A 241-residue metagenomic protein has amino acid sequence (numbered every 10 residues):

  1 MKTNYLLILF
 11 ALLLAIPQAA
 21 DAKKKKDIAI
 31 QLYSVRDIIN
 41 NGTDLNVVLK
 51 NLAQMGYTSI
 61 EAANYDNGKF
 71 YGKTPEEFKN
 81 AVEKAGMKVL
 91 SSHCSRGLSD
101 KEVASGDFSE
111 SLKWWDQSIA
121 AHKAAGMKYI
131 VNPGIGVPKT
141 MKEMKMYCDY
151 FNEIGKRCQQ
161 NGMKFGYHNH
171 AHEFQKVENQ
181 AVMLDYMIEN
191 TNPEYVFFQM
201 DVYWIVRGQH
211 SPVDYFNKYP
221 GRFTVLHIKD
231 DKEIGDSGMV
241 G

Functional and structural regions predicted by a protein language model:
M1-Y5: Positively charged n-region of N-terminal signal peptides that target proteins for export
L7, A20-K128: N-terminal pre-domain/capping segments
L7-A15: Bacterial N-terminal signal peptides
Y33-V35, A63-N67, C94-G97, I135-V137 (+3 more regions): Active-site beta-loop-alpha junctions enriched in small/polar residues
I39-N40, F70-Y71, T140, R207-G208 (+1 more regions): Extracytoplasmic/secreted cell-surface and envelope-processing proteins
G42, G72-P75, L112, M144 (+2 more regions): Conserved strand-to-helix beginnings and helix N-cap segments that scaffold or border functional pockets
S59, Q159-G241: Acidic/histidine-rich catalytic cores of soluble enzymes
K88, D100-F197: Active-site acidic/histidine proton-transfer and metal-coordination neighborhood in alpha/beta enzyme cores
